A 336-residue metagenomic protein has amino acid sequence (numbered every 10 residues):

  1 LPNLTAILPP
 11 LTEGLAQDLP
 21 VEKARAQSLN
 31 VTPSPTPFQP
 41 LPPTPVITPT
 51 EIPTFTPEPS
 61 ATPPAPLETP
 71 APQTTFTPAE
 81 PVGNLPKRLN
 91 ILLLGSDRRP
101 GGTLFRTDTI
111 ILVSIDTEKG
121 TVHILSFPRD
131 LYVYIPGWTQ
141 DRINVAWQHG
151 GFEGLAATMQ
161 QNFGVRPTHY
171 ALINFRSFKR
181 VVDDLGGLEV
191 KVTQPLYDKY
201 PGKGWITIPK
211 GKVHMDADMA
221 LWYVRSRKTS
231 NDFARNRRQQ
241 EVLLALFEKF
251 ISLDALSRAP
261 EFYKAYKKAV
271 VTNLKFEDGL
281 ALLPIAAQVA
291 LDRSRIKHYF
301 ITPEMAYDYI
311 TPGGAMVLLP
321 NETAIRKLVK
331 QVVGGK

Functional and structural regions predicted by a protein language model:
P2-K336: Non-catalytic, solvent-exposed segments at the cell envelope interface
